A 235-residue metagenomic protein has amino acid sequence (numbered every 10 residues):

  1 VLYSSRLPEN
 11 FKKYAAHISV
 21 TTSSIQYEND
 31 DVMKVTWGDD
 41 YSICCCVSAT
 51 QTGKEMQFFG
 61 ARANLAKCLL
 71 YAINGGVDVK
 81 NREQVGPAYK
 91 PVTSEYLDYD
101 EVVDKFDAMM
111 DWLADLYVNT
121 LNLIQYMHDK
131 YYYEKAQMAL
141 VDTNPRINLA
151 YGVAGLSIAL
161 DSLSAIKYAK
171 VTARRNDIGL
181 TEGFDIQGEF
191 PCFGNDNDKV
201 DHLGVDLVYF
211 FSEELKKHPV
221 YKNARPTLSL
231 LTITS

Functional and structural regions predicted by a protein language model:
V1-S235: Conserved catalytic cores of very large enzyme subunits
